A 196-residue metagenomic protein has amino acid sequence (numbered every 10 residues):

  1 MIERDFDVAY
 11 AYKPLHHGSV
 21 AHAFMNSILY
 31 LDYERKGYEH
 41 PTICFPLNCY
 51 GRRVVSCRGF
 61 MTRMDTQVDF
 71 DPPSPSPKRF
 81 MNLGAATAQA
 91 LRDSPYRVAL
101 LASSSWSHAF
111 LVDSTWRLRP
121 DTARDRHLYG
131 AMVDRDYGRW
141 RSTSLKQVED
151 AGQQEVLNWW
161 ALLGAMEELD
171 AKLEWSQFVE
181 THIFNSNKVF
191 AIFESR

Functional and structural regions predicted by a protein language model:
M1-N82, D93, V112-R196: Flexible, D/E/H-enriched segments
F45, Y96-W106: Beta-strand elements within well-structured catalytic alpha/beta cores of enzymes that handle phosphate/sulfate esters
L83-T87, A102-S103: Short, hydrophobic/aromatic alpha-helical segments in well-folded domains
A90: Catalytic beta-strand/loop module used to bind and position nucleotide/cofactor moieties in cofactor-attachment
H108-F110: Flexible loop/turn segments at secondary-structure boundaries
